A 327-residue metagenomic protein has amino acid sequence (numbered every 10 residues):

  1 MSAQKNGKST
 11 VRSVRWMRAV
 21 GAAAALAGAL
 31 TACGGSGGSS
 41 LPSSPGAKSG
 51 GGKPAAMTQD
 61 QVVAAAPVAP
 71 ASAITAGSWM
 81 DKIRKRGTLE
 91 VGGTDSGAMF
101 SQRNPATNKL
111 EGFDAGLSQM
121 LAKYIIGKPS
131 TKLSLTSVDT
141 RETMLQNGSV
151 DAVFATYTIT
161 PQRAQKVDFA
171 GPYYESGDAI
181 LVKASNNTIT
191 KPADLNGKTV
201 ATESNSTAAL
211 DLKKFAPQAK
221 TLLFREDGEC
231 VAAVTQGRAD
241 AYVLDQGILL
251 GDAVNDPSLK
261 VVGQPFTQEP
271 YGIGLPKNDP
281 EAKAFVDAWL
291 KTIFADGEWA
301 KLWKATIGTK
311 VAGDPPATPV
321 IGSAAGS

Functional and structural regions predicted by a protein language model:
G28-A32: C-terminal motif of bacterial Sec signal peptides marking the signal peptidase cleavage site
G34-G37: Bacterial signal peptide processing site
G46-K48, G52-M57, V62-V153: Extracytoplasmic small-molecule ligand-binding "clamshell" domains of the periplasmic binding protein/Venus flytrap
G51-I74, N186, S206, I273-V311: Extended ligand-binding regions for polar small-molecule ligands
T131-A193: Acidic, polar ligand-binding/catalytic clefts
T131-T143, N187-T188, S204, L222-A232 (+1 more regions): Short helix-initiation/N-cap motifs at beta->coil->alpha
T156-Q165, K213-K214, T235-Q268: A ligand-binding cleft/hinge motif common to bilobed small-molecule-binding domains
Y174-V182, L250-L290, K310-S327: Periplasmic-binding protein-like
